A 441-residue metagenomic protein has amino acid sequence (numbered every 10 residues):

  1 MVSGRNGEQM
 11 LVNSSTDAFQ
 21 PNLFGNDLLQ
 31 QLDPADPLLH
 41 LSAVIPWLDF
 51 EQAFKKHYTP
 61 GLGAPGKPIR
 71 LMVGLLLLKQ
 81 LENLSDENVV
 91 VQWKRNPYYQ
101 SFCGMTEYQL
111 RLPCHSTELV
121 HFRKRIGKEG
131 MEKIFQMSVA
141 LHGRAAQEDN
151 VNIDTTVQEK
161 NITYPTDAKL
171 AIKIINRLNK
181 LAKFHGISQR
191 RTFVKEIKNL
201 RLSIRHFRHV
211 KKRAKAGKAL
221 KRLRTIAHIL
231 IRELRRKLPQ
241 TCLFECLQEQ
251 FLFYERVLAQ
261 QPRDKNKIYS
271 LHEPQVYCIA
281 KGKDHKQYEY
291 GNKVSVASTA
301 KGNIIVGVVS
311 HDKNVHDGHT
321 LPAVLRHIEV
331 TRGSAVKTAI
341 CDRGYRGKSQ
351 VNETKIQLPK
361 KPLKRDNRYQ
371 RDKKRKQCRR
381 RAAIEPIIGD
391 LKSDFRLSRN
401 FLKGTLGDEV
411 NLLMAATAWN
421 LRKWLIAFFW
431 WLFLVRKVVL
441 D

Functional and structural regions predicted by a protein language model:
M1-P46, I426-D441: Charged, often Cys/His-bearing segments associated with DNA-binding zinc-finger transcription factors
A35-L77, L81: Basic, short loop/linker segments at the boundary and entry of helix-turn-helix/winged-helix-like folds
D36, L75, V89-V90, H115-L119 (+7 more regions): Short, conserved catalytic/metal-binding motifs centered on acidic residues
H57-I69, L78, E82-K124, M131: Trp/Phe/Arg-rich N-terminal binding region typifying the photolyase-homology
T106-Q275: Active-site- or DNA-interface-adjacent structural scaffold in DNA-acting proteins
L271-Q287: Flexible, glycine/threonine-enriched loop-and-boundary segments that flank and lead into catalytic domains of large
K283-T331: Electropositive, glycine- and tryptophan-enriched low-complexity nucleic-acid-binding patches
A335-L406, V410: Helix-centered, glycine/charged polyanion-binding patches within enzymatic domains that contact phosphate-containing
